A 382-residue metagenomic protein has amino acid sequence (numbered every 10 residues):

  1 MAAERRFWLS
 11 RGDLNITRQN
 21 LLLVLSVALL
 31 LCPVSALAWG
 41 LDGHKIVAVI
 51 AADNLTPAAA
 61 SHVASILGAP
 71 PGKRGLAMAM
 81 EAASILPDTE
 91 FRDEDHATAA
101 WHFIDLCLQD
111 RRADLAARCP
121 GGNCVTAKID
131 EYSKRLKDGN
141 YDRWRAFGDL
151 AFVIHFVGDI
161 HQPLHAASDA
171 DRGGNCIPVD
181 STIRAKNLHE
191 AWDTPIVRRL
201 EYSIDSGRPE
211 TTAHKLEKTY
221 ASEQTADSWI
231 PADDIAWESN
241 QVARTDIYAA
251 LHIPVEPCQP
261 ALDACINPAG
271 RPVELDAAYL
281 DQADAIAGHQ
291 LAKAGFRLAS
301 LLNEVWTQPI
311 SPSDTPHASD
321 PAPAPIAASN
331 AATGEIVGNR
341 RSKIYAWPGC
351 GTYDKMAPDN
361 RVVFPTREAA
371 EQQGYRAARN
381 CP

Functional and structural regions predicted by a protein language model:
A2-E4, D13: Acidic, Ala/Val/Gly-enriched low-complexity intrinsically disordered segments
E4-R5, L30, D320: Short stretches within intrinsically disordered, low-complexity N-terminal or propeptide regions
R18-L25: Sec-dependent signal peptide recognition, specifically the positively charged N-region followed immediately by
V27, F103, Y345-A346: Bulky hydrophobic/aromatic "packing anchor" residues in well-ordered structure
P33-S35: N-terminal signal peptide c-region/cleavage motif recognized by signal peptidases
L37-F156, P163-A292, F296-D314: N-terminal, motif-rich segments that launch catalysis or mediate targeting to/interaction with membranes, typified by
T315-P382: Mature, structured domains enriched in cysteine- and short glycine motifs
